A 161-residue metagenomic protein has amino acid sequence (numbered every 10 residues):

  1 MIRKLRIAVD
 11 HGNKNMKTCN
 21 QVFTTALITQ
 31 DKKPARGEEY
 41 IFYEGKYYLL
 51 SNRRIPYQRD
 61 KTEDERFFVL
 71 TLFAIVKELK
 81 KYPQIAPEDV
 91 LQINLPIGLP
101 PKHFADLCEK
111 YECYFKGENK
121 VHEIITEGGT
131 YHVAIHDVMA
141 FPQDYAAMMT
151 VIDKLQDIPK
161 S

Functional and structural regions predicted by a protein language model:
M1-K160: Nucleotide/phosphate-binding catalytic cleft detector across ATP-hydrolyzing and phosphate-transferring enzymes
